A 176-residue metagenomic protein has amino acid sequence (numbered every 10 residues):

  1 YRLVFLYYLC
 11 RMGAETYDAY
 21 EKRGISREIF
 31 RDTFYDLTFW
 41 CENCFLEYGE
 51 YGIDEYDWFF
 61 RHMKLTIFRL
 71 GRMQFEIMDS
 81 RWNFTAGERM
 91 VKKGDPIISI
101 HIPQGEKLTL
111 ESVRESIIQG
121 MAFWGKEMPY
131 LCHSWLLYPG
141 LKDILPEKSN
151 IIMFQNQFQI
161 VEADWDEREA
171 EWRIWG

Functional and structural regions predicted by a protein language model:
Y1-L108, G125-P129, G140-G176: Non-catalytic substrate-recognition and accessory regions of acyl/acetyltransferase enzymes
T109-W124: Well-ordered, non-membrane alpha-helical segments in soluble/globular domains
W135-Y138: An acidic- and aromatic-residue-enriched active-site/binding cleft used to recognize and process polar
